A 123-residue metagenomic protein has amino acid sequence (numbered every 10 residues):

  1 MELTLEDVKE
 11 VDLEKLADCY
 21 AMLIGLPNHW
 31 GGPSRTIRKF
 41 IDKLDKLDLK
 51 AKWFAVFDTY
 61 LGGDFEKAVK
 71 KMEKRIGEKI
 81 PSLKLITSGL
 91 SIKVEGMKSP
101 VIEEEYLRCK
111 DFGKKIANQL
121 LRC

Functional and structural regions predicted by a protein language model:
M1-C123: FMN-binding flavodoxin-like domain, especially the glycine-rich phosphate-binding loop
